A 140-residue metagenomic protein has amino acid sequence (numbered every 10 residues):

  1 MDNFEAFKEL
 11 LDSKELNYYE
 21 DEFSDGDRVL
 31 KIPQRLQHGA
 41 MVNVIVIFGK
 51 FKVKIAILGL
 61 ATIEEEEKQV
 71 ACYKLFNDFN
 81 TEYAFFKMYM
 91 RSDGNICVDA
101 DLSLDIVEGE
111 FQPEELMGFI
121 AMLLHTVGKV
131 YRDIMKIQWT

Functional and structural regions predicted by a protein language model:
M1-N43: Charge-rich, low-complexity N-terminal segments
Y19-G26, F48, Y89-G94: Short, ordered beta-strand-loop transition motifs
D27-L30, F51-V53, I96: Hydrophobic residues embedded in beta-strands of well-ordered beta-sheets
P33-I63: Long, continuous compositionally biased terminal/linker segments
A56-D99: Short, internal acidic amphipathic alpha-helical interface segments that mediate docking to partner proteins
L104-A121: A short acidic/glycine-rich loop-to-helix N-cap element
A121-H125, K129: Long, contiguous binding/interaction regions
M135-T140: Short, highly charged C-terminal tails/helix-capping segments
